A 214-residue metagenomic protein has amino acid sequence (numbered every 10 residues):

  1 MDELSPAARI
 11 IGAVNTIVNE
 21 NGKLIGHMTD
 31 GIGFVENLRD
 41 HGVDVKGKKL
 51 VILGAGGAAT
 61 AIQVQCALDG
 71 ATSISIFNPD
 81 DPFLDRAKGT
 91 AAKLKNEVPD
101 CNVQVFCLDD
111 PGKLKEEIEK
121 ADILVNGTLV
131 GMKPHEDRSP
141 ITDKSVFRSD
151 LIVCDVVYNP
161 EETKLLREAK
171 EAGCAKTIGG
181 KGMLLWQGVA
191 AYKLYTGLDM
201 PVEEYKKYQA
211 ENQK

Functional and structural regions predicted by a protein language model:
M1-H41: Phosphate/diphosphate ligand-binding glycine-rich loop within oxidoreductases
E20, V43-K49, F147-S149: Short helix-loop-beta connector
M28, G47-A67, A71, N78-P79: Glycine-rich adenosine-cofactor-binding loop
G33-L38, D44-V45, G57-V64, K93: Active-site glycine-rich loop that binds ribose-phosphate moieties when present
I52, I76, V153-D155: Structural beta-sheet core signal
D69-P99: NAD(P)-binding Rossmann-fold cofactor-contacting core
D100-T177: Rossmann-like adenosine-cofactor binding region
I152, V156-K214: Adenosine-phosphate binding glycine-rich loop
